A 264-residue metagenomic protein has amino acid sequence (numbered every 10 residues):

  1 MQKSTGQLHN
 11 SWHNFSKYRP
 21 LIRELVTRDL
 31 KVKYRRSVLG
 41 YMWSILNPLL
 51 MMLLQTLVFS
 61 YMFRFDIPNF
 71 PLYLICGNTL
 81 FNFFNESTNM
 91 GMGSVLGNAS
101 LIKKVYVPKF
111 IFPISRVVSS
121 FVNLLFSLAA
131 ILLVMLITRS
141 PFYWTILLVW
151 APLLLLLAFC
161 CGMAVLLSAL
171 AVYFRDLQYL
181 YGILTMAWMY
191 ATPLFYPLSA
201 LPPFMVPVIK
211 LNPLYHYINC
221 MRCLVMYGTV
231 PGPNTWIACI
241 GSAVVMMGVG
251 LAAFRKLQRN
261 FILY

Functional and structural regions predicted by a protein language model:
M1-Y264: Hydrophobic transmembrane alpha-helices and immediately adjacent juxtamembrane helices of multi-pass inner-membrane
